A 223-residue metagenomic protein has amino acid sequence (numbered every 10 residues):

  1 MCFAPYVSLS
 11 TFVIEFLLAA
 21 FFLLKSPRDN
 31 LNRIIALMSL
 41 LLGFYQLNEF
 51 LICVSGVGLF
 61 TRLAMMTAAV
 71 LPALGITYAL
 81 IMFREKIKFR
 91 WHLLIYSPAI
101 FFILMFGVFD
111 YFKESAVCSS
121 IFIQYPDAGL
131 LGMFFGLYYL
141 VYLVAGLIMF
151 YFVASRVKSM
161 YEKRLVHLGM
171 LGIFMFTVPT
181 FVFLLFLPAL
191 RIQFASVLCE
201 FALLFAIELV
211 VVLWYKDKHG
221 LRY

Functional and structural regions predicted by a protein language model:
C2-E15, R28-Y111, G129-V144, I173 (+1 more regions): Individual alpha-helical transmembrane segments in multi-pass integral membrane proteins
P5, K163-Y223: Interfacial "cap-and-anchor" motif at the non-cytosolic start of specific transmembrane alpha-helices
L17-F21, G75-I81, G136-M160, E208-D217: Alpha-helical transmembrane segments in multipass membrane proteins, preferentially the mid-helix core
A19-A20, L47-F50, Y78, F150 (+3 more regions): Alpha-helical transmembrane segments of multipass membrane proteins
F21-I35, I81-H92, F152-V166, L190-Q193 (+1 more regions): Membrane-interface helix-boundary motifs at transmembrane edges
L24-K25, V54-S55, L185-F186: Helix-loop junctions at the membrane-solvent interface of multi-pass transporters, primarily the C-terminal
F109-S119: Hydrophobic transmembrane helix segments
V117-M133: Juxtamembrane membrane-water interface segments that cap and precede transmembrane helices
